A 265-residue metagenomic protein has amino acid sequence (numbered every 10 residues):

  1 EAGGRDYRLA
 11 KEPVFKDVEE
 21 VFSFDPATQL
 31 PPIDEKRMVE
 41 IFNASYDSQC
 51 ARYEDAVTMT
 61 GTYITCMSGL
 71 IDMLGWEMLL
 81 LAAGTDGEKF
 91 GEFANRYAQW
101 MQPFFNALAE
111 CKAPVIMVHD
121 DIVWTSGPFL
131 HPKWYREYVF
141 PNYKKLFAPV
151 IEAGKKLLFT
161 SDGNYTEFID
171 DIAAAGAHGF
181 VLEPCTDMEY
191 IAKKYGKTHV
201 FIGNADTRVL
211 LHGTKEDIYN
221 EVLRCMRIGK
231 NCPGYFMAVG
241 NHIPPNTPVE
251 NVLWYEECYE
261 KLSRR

Functional and structural regions predicted by a protein language model:
E1-A2: Short polybasic amphipathic segments
D6, E12-R265: Active-site loop segments of alpha/beta catalytic cores
